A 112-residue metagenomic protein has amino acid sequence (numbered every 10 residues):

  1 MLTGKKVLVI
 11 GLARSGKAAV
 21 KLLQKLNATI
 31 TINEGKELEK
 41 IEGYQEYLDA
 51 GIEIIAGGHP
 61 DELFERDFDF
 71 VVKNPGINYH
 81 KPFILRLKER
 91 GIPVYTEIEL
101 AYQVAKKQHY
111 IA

Functional and structural regions predicted by a protein language model:
M1-T96, L100-Q103: N-terminal leader/targeting and accessory segments in enzymes
K106: Short conserved AdoMet
H109-A112: ATP phosphate-binding P-loop of adenylate-forming
